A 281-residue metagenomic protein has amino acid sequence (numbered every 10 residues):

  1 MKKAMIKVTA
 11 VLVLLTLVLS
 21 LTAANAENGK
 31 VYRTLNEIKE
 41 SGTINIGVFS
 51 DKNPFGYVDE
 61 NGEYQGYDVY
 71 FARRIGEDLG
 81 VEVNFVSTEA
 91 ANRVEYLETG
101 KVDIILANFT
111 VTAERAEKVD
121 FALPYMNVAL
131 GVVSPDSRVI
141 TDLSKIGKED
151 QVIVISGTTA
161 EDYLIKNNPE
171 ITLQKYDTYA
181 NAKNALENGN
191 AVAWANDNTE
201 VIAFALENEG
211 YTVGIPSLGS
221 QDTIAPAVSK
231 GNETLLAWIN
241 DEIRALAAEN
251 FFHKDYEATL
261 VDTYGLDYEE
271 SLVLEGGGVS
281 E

Functional and structural regions predicted by a protein language model:
E27-G29, V69-D78, S137, S144 (+2 more regions): Extended ligand-binding regions for polar small-molecule ligands
E27-Y32, T159-Y176, V213-I215, I243-E281: Ligand-binding clefts/hinges and TM-proximal coupling segments of bilobed small-molecule sensing domains
N28-N108: Extracytoplasmic small-molecule ligand-binding "clamshell" domains of the periplasmic binding protein/Venus flytrap
E37, S134-V152: Flexible hinge/capping segments at coil-to-helix
I44-N45, G80-E82, T99-A107, D150-Q151 (+3 more regions): Alpha-to-beta junction loops
N84-E95, S156-T159, Q174-N188: Short helix-initiation/N-cap motifs at beta->coil->alpha
N92-E95, F109-E117, I165-K166, A180 (+2 more regions): A ligand-binding cleft/hinge motif common to bilobed small-molecule-binding domains
M126-S134, I202-I243, D262-E281: Periplasmic-binding protein-like
